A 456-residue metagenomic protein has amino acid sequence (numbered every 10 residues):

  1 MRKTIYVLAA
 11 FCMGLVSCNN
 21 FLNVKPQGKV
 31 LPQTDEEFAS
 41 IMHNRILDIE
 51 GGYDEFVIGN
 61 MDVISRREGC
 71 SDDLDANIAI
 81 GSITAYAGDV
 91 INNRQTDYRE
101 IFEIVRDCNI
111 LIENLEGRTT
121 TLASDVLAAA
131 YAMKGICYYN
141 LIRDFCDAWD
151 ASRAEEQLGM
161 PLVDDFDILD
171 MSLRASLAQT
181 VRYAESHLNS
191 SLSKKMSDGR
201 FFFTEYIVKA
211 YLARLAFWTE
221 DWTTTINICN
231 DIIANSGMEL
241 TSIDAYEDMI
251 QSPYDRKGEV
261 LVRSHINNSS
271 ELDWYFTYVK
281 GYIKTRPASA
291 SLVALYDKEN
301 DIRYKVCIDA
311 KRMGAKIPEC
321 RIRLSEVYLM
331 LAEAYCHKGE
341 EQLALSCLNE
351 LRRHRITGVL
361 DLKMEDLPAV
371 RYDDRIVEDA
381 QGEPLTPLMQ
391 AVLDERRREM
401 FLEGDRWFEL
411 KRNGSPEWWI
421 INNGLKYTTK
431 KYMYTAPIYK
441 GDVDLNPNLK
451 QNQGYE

Functional and structural regions predicted by a protein language model:
M1-C18: Sec-dependent bacterial lipoprotein signal peptides
C18-S65, C229, D297, L345 (+1 more regions): Membrane-proximal, proline-rich intrinsically disordered regions
G28-P32, I58-S71, D147-E156, S197-S270 (+1 more regions): Short, surface-exposed recognition loops and adjoining beta-strand edges that mediate ligand/DNA contacts, enriched
E37-N44, E100-I110, A129, I136 (+13 more regions): Extracytoplasmic/secreted proteins, especially bacterial periplasmic and envelope-associated proteins
M42, E220, I226-S325, T357-D379 (+5 more regions): Hydrophobic-face positions in mid-chain alpha helices that act as interaction patches
D75-F145, L188-F202, T224, G314-E319 (+4 more regions): Conserved, well-structured interaction surfaces
D144-S186: Short coil/linker segments at helix-helix boundaries
